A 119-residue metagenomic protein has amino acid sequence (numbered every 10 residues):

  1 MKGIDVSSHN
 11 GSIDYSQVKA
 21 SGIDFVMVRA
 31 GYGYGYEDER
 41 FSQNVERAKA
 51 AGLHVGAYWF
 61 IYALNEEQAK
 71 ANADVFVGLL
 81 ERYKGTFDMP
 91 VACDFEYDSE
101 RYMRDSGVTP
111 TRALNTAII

Functional and structural regions predicted by a protein language model:
M1-D24, V28-I119: Substrate-binding cleft of extracellular glycoside hydrolase catalytic domains
